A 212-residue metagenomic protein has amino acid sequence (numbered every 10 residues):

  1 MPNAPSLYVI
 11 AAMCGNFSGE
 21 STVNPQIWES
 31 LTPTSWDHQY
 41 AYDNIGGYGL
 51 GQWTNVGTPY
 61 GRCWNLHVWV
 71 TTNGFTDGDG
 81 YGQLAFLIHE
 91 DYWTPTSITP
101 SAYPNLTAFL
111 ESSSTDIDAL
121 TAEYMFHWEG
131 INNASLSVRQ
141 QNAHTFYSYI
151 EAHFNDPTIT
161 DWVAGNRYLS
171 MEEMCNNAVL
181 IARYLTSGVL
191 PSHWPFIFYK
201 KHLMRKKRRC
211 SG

Functional and structural regions predicted by a protein language model:
M1-T22: Export/targeting segments at the very N-terminus of extracytoplasmic proteins
V9-M13, G80-Q83, L87, L120 (+1 more regions): Stable alpha-helical elements in mature extracytoplasmic
S18-D116: Peptidoglycan-targeting cell-wall enzymes and recognition modules
T115-T160: Active-site or metal-binding loop neighborhoods of secreted/extracellular toxin and effector enzymes
R167, R183, R205-R209: Basic polycationic patches enriched in arginine
S187-G188, P195: Targeting/processing segments of secretory and organellar proteins
